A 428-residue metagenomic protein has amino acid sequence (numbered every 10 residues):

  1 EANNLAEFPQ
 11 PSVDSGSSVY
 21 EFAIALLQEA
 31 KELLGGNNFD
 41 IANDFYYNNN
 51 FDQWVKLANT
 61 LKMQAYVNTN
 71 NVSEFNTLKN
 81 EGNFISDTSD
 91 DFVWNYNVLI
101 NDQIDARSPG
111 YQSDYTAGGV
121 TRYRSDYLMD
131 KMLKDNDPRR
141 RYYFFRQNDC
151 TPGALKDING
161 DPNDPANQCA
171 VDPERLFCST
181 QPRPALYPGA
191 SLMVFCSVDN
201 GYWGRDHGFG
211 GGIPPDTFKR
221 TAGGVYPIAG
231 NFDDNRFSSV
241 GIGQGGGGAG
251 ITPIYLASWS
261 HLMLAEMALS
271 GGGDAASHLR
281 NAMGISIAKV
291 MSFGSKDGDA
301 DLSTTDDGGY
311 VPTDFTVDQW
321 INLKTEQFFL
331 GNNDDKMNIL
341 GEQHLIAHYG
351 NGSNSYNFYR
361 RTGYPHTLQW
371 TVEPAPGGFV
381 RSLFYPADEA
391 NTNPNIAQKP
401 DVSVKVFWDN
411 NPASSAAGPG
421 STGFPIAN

Functional and structural regions predicted by a protein language model:
E1-G294, N333-D335: Structured, solvent-exposed acidic/aromatic patches
H261, L269, G284-N428: C-terminal functional modules
